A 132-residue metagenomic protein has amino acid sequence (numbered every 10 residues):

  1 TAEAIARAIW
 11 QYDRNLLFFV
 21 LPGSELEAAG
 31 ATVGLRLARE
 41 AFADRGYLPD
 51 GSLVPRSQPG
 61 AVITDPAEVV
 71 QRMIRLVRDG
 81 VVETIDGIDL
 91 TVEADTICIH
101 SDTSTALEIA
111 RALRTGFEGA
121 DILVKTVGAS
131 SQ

Functional and structural regions predicted by a protein language model:
T1-A4: Charged helix-capping and loop-helix junction motifs
A8-Y12, V33, R72-E83, A106 (+1 more regions): Change "in soluble alpha/beta enzymes" to "in soluble alpha/beta proteins
I9-P22: Catalytic beta/alpha-barrel core
G23-V81: Active-site rim beta-loop-alpha module in soluble metabolic enzymes
E83-L90: Short helix/loop segment immediately N-terminal to the Walker
I99: Conserved, mostly hydrophobic/aromatic
A110-Q132: C-terminal domain-boundary segment and adjacent tail
